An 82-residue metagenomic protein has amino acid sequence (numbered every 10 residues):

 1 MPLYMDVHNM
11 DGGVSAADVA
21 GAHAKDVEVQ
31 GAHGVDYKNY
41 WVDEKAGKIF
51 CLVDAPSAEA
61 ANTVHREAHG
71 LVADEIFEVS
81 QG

Functional and structural regions predicted by a protein language model:
M1-A32, D36-K38, V42-G47, V64 (+1 more regions): Short S/T/G/P-rich N-terminal loop/turn motif that feeds into the first structured element of a domain
N9, L52-D54: Short hydrophobic/aromatic beta-strand micro-patches that form the beta-sheet surface supporting nucleotide- or nucleic
A32, D54-G82: An amphipathic, aromatic/His-enriched active-site/gating alpha helix that lines ligand/cofactor pockets
